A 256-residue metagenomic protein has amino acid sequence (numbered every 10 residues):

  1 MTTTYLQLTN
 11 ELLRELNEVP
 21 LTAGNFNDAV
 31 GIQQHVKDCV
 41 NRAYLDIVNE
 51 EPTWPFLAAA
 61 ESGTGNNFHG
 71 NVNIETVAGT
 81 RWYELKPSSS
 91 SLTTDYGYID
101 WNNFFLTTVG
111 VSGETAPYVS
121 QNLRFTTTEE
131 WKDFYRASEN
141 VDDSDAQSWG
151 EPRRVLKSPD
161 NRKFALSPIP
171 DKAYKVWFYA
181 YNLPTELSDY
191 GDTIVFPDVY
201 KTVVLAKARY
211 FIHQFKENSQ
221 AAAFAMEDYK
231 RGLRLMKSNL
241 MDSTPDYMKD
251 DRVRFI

Functional and structural regions predicted by a protein language model:
M1-I256: Glycine-enriched, solvent-exposed interface loops adjoining structured elements
